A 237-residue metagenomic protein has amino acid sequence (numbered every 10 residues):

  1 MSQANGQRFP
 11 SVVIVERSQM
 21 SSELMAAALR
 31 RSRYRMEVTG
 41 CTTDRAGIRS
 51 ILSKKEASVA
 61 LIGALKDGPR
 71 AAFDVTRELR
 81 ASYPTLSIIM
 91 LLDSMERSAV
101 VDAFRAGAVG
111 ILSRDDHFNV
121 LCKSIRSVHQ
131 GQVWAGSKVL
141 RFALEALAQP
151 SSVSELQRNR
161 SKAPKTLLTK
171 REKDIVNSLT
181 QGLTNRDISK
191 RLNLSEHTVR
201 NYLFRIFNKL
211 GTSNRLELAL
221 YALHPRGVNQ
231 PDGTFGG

Functional and structural regions predicted by a protein language model:
R8-L29, D44-R45, A60-L61, L168: Conserved acidic segment of CheY-like receiver
R35-D44, T212: Short hydrophobic/Thr-rich beta-strand motif most characteristic of the beta2 strand and flanking loop of CheY-like
T43-V59: Acidic, metal-coordinating helix/loop segments flanking the phosphotransfer/catalytic sites of two-component signaling
S58-L79, S94-M95: Conserved phosphotransfer microenvironments
V100-F104, R114-A163, G227: Short, flexible helix-to-coil linker/hinge segments that flank and couple to helix-turn-helix
L147-N177, P231, G237: Regulatory hinge/linker segments at domain boundaries that couple sensory/effector modules to output domains
Q181-E217: Recognition helix of helix-turn-helix DNA-binding domains
